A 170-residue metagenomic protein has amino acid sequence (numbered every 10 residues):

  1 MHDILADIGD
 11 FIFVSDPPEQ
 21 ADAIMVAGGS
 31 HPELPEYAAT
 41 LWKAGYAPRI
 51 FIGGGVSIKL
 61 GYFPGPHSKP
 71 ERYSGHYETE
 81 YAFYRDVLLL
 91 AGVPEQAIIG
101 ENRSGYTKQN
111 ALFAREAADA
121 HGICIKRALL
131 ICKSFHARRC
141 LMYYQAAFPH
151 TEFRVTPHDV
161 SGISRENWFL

Functional and structural regions predicted by a protein language model:
M1-F169: A structural signal for short, hydrophobic/glycine-enriched beta-strand patches
